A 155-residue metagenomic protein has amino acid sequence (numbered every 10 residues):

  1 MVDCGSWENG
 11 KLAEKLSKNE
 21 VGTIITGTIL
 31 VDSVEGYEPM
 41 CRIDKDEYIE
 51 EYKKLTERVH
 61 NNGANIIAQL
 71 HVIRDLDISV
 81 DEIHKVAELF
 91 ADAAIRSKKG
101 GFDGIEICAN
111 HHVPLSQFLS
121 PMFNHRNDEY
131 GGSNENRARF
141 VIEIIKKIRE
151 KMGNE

Functional and structural regions predicted by a protein language model:
M1-E155: Flavin-dependent oxidoreductase catalytic cores
